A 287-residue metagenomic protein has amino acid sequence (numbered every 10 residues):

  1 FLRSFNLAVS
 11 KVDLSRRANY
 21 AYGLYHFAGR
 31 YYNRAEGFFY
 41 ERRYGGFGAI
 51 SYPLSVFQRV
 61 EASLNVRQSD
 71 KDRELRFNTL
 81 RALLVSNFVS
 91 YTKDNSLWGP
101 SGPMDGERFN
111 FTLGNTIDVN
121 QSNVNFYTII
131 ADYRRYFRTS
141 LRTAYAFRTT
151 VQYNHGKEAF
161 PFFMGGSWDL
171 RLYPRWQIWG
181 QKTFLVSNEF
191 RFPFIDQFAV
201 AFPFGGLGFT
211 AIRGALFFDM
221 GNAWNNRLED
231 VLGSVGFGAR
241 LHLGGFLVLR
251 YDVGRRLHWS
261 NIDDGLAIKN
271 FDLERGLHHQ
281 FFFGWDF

Functional and structural regions predicted by a protein language model:
F1-A28, R42-A49, V60-N65, T79 (+2 more regions): C-terminal transmembrane beta-barrel domains of outer membrane proteins
N33: Catalytic cores of extracellular degradative/oxidative enzymes
V56-D72: Acidic, glycine-rich low-complexity/disordered segments
R67-K71, S96, T116-I117: Short acidic/polar capping segments at secondary-structure boundaries
V89-P100, A239: Structured alpha-helical segments in the cores of large, soluble enzyme domains
